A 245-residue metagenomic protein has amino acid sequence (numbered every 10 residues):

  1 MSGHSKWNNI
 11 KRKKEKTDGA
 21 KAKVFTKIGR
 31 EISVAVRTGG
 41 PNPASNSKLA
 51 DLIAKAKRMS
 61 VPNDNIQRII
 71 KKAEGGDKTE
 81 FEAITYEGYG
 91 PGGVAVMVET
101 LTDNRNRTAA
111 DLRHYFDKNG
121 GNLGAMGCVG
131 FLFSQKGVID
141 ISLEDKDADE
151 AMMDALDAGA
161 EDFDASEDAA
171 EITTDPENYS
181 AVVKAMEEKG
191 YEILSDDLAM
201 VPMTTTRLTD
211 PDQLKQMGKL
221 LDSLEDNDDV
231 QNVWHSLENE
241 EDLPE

Functional and structural regions predicted by a protein language model:
M1-G124, C128-V138, H235: N-terminal cationic and glycine-rich segments that engage phosphates or anionic surfaces
V138-E245: Positively charged, low-complexity, intrinsically disordered RNA-binding extensions
